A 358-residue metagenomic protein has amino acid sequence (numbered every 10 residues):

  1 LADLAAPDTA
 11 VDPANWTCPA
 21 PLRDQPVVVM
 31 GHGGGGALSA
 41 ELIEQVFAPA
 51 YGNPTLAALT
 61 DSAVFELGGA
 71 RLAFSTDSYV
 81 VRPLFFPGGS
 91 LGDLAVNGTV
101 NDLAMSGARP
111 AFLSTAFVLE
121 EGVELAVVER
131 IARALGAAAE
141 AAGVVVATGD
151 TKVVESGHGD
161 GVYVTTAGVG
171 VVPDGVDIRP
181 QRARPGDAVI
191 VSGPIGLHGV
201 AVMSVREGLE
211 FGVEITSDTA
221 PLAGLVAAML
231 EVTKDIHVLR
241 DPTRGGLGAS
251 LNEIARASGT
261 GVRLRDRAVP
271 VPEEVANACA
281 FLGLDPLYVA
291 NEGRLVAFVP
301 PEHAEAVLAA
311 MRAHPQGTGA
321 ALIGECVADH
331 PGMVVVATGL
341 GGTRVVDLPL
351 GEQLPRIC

Functional and structural regions predicted by a protein language model:
L1-C358: Helix-biased detector of long, well-ordered alpha-helical tracts
